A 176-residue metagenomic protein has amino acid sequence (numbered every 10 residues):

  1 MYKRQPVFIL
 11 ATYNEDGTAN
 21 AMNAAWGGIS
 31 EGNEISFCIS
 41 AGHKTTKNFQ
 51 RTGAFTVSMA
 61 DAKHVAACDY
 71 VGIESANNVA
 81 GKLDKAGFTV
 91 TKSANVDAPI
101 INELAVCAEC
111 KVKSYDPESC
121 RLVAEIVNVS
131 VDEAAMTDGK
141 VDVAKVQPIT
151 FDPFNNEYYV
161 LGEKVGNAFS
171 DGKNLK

Functional and structural regions predicted by a protein language model:
K3-K176: Basic, polyanion-binding surface patches
